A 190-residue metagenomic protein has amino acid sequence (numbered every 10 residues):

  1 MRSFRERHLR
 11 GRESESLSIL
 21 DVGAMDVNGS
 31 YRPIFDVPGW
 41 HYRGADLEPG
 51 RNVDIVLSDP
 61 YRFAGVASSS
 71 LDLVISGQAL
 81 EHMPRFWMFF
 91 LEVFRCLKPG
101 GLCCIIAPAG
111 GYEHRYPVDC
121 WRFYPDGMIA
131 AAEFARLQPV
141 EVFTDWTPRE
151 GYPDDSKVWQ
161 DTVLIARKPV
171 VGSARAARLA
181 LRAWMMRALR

Functional and structural regions predicted by a protein language model:
M1-E13: Class I SAM-dependent methyltransferase Rossmann-like catalytic core, especially the SAM/SAH-binding loop
S3-E6, V66, C104, R187: Hydrophobic transmembrane signal anchors and adjacent membrane-proximal interface regions, especially in viral
S3-R5, G50-N52, P60, W121 (+1 more regions): Proteins with a high burden of low-complexity, intrinsically disordered sequence enriched in S/T/G/P/A and R, requiring
E6-H8, V27, D145-T147: Short regulatory "switch" loops immediately downstream of catalytic or recognition motifs within protein catalytic
E13, L71, A135-L137: Aromatic-residue hotspot detector
L17-E113, Y124-I129: Conserved SAM-binding loop
P84-K98, L102-R190: S-adenosyl-L-methionine-dependent methyltransferase catalytic module, highlighting the catalytic core
